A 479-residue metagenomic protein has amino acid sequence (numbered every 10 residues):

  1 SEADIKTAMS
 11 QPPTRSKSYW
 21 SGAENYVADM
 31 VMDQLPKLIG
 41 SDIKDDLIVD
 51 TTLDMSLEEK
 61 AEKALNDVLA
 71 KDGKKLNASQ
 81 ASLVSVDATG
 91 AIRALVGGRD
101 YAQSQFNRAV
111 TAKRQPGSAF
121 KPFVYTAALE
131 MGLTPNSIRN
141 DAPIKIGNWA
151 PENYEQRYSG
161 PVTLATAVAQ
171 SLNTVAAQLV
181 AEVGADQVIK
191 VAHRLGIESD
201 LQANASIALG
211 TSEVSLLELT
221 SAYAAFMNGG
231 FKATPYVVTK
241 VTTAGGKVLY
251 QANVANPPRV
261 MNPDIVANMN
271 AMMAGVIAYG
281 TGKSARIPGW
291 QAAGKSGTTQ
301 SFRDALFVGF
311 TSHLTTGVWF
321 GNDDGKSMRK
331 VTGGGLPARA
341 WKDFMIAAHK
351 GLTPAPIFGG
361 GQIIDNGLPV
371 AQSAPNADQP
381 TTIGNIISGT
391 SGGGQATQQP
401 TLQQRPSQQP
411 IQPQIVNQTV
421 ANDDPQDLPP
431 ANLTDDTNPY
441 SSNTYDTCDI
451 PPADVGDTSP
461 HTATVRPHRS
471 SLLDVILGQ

Functional and structural regions predicted by a protein language model:
S1, I39, A127, M131-P135 (+7 more regions): A generic secondary-structure signal for well-formed alpha-helical elements
S1-E59, K63, V96, L179 (+4 more regions): Non-catalytic, structured segments within soluble enzyme domains
T14, G147, V254, A292-Q479: Soluble, non-transmembrane domains of envelope/secretory-pathway proteins that act on or interact with carbohydrate
K17-S21, D33, L133-V188, K232 (+1 more regions): Conserved catalytic neighborhood of penicillin-recognizing serine enzymes
T51-K74, L83-S85, L95, D100-F106 (+5 more regions): A penicillin-recognizing enzyme superfamily signal
N107, T111-I146, A150, Y279 (+1 more regions): Active-site rim segments in enzyme catalytic domains, especially the processed small/beta chain of N-terminal
A150-N153, G184-S221, G230, T234-V237: Mid-domain, small-residue-enriched loop/turn segments at the edges of structured enzyme/sensor domains
